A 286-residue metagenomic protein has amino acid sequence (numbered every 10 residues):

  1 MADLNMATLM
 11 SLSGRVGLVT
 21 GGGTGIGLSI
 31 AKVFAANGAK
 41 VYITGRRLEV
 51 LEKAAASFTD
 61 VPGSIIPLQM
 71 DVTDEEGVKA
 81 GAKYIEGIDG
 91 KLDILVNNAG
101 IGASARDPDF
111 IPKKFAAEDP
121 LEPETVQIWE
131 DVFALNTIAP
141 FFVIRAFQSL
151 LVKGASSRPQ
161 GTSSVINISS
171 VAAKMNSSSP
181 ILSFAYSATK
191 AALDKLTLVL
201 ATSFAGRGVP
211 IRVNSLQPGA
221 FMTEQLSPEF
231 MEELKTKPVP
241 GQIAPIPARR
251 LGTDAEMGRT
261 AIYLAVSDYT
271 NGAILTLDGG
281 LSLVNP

Functional and structural regions predicted by a protein language model:
V16, G21-G25: Conserved glycine-rich cofactor-binding loop
F34, I94, D194, F204-T223 (+1 more regions): Conserved Rossmann-fold SDR core element
N37-K53: Conserved glycine-rich Rossmann-like NAD(P)H-binding loop of the short-chain dehydrogenase/reductase
E49, M70-K83: The beta1-alpha1 cofactor-binding region of Rossmann-like NAD(H)/NADP(H)-dependent oxidoreductases
A56, D109-I111, S215-I246, N285-P286: A glycine/serine/threonine-rich, flexible loop-to-helix segment that serves as the NAD(P) cofactor-binding "lid"
I101, P108-D131, S149-V209, A220-F221: Catalytic loop of short-chain dehydrogenase/reductase
T253-L277, S282: C-terminal substrate-recognition "lid" of short-chain dehydrogenase/reductases
